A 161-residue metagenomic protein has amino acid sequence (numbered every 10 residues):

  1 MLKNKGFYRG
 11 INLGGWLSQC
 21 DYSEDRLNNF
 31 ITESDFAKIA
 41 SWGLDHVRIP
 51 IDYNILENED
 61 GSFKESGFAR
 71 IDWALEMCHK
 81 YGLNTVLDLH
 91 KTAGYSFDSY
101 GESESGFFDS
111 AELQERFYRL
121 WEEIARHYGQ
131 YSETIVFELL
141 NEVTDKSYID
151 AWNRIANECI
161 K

Functional and structural regions predicted by a protein language model:
L2-K161: Active-site mouth of glycoside hydrolases
